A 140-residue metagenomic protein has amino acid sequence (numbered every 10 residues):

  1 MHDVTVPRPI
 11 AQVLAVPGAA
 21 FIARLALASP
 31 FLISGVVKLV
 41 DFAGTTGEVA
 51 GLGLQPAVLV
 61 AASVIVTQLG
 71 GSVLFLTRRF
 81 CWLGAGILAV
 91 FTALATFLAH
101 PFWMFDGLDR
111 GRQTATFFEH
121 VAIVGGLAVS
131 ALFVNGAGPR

Functional and structural regions predicted by a protein language model:
M1-V40, V58-R140: Extended, low-polarity transmembrane helix blocks
R24, F42-Q55: Short juxtamembrane and helix-loop transition motifs at transmembrane-helix boundaries in membrane proteins
